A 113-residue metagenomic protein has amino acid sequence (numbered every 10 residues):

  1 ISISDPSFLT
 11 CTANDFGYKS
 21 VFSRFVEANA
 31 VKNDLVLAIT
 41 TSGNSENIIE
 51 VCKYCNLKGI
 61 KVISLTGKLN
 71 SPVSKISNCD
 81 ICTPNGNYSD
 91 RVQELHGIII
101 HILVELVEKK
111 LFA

Functional and structural regions predicted by a protein language model:
I1-A113: Glycine-rich phosphate-binding loops that contact phosphosugars or nucleotide phosphates
